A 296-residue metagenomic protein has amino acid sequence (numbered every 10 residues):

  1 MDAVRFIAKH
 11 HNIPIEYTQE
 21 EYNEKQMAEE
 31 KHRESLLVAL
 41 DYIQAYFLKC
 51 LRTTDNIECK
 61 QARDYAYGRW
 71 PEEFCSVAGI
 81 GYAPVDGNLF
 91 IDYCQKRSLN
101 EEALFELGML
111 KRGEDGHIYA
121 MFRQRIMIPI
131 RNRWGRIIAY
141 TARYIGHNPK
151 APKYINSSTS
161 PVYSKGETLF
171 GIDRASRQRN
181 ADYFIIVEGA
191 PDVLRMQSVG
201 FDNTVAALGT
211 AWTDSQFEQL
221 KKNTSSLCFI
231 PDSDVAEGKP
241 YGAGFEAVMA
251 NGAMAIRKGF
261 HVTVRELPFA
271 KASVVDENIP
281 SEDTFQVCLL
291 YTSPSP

Functional and structural regions predicted by a protein language model:
M1-E106: Non-catalytic accessory segments of DNA primases and related replication-initiation nucleases
V4-I13, G135, Y144-P152, F260: A short, basic-hydrophobic beta/loop patch
I7, T141, L208, P231-S233 (+1 more regions): Glycine-rich, histidine-containing beta strand-loop boundary motifs that form or position
K9-I13, D202, T210, S226-F229 (+2 more regions): Short, well-ordered loop/turn and helix-capping segments at boundaries between secondary-structure elements and domains
K25-L36, D86-L227, P240-Y241: Phosphate-handling DNA/RNA-contact segment within nucleic-acid enzymes
K221, L227-Q286: Conserved phosphate-handling catalytic cores of large alpha/beta enzymes
Y291-P296: Conserved small/polar residues in nucleotide/adenosyl-binding loops
